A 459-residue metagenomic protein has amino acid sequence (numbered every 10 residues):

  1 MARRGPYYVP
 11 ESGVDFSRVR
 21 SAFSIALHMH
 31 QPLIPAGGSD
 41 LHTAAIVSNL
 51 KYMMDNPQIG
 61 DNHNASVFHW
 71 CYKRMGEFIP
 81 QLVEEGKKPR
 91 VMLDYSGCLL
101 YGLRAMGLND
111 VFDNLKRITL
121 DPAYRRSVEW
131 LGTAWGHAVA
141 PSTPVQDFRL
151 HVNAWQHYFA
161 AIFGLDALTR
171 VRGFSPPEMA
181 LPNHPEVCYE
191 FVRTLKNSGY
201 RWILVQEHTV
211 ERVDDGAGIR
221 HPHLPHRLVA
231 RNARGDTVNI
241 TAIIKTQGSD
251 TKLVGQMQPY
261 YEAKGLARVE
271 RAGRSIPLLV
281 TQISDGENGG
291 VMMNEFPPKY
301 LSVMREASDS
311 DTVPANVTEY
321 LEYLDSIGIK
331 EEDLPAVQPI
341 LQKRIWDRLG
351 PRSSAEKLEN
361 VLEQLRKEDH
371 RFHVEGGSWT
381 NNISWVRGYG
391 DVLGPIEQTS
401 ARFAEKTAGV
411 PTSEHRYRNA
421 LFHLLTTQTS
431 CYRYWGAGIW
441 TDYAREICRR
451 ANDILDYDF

Functional and structural regions predicted by a protein language model:
M1-W70, C98, H221-D250, Q258-Y260 (+1 more regions): Active-site and substrate-binding clefts of carbohydrate-active enzymes
R20-S24, K88-M92, S127-W130, R170-G173 (+6 more regions): Beta-sheet entry/capping signal
A22-L27, P32-P144, L168-P176, R201-Q206: Short, well-structured secondary-structure segments
N62-F78, G107-R117, F148-N153, E186-F191 (+2 more regions): Well-ordered, non-membrane alpha-helical segments in soluble/globular domains
G102-R104, V139-V145, P182-P185, T251-V254 (+2 more regions): A generic structural signal for short coil/turn motifs at secondary-structure boundaries
V111-E129, V152-H157, F191-E211, R220-T241: Acidic, His- and aromatic-enriched active-site or binding-groove loops in soluble protein domains that engage sugars
F148-E178, A267-Q282: CE4/NodB-like, metal-dependent polysaccharide N-deacetylase domain that modifies extracellular/periplasmic N-acetylated
W155, G164-I219, S284-S310: Catalytic domains of cell-wall/extracellular-matrix polysaccharide-remodeling enzymes, centered on de-N-acetylation
